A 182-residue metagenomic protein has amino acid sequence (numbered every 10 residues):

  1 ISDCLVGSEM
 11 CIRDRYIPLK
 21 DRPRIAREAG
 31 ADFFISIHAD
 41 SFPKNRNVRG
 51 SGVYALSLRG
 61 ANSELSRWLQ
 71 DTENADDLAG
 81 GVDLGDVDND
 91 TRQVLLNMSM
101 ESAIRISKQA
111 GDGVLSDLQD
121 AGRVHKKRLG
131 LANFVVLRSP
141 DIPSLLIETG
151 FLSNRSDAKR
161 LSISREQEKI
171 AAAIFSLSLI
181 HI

Functional and structural regions predicted by a protein language model:
I1, R15, R49-G50, L65 (+6 more regions): Glycine-rich, flexible loop/turn motifs
I1-G7, I12, I180-H181: Single conserved hydrophobic/aromatic residue that forms the stacking wall/gate of nucleotide- or nucleobase-binding
D3, L69, L146: Short glycine- and Lys/Arg-enriched binding-loop motifs that mark or flank ligand-binding interfaces
G7-E9, R13-D88, E101-D112, K159 (+2 more regions): Catalytic-core regions of hydrolytic enzymes
P43, L95-I180: Active-site-adjacent mobile loop/cap segments within catalytic or ligand-binding domains
N89-Q93: Exposed acidic/Ser/Thr-rich ligand/metal-binding surfaces
